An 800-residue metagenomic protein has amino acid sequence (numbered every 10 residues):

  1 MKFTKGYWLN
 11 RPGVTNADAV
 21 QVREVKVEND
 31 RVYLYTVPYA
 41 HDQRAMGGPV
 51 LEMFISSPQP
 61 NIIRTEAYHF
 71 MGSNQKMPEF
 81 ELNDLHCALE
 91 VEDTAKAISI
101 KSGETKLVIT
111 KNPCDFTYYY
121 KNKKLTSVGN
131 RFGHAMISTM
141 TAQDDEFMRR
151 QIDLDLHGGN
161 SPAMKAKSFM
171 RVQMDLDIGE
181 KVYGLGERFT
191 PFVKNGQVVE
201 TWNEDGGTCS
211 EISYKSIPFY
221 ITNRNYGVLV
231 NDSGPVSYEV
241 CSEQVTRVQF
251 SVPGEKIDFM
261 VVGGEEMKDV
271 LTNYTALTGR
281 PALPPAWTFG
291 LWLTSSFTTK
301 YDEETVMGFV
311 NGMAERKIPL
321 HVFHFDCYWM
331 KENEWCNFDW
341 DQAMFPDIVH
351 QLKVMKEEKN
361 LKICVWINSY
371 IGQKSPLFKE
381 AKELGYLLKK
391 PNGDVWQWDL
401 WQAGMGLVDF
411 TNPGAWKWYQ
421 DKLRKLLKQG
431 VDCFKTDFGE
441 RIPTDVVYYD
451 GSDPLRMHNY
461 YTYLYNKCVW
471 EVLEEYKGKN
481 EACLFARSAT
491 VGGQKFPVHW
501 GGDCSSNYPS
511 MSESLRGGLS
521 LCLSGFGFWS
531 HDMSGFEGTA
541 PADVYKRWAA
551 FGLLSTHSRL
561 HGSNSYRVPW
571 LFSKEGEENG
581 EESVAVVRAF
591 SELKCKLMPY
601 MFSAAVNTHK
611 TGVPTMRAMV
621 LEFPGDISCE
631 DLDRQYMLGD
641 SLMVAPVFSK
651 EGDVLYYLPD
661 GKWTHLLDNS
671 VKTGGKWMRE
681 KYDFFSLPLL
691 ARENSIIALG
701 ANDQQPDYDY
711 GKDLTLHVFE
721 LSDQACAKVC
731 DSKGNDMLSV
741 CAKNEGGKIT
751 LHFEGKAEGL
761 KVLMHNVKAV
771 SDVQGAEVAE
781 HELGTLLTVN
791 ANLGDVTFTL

Functional and structural regions predicted by a protein language model:
M1-K2, A45-G47, F80, C87-P285 (+5 more regions): Catalytic and substrate-binding clefts that recognize carbohydrates or anionic sugar/phosphate headgroups
K2-P38, M46-K96, I137: A low-complexity, Ser/Thr/Gly/Pro-enriched, surface-exposed linker/loop concept that marks segments flanking
T36, I55, A67, I100-L107 (+2 more regions): Short, well-ordered beta-strand segments enriched in hydrophobic/aromatic residues
I55, E104, F219, M313 (+8 more regions): Conserved, mostly hydrophobic/aromatic
Y68-F70, M77-F80, V128, P319-V587 (+2 more regions): Aromatic- and carboxylate-enriched substrate-binding clefts and catalytic-loop regions of carbohydrate-active enzymes
Q75-L89, K389, L666-F684, D772-A791: Solvent-exposed beta-strand/loop surfaces of large extracellular or lumenal domains
W470-A482, A489-W500, E513, G517 (+3 more regions): Catalytic core of carbohydrate-active enzymes
N790-L800: Surface-exposed interaction regions enriched in Ser/Thr/Asp/Glu that occur as long low-complexity tracts or repetitive
